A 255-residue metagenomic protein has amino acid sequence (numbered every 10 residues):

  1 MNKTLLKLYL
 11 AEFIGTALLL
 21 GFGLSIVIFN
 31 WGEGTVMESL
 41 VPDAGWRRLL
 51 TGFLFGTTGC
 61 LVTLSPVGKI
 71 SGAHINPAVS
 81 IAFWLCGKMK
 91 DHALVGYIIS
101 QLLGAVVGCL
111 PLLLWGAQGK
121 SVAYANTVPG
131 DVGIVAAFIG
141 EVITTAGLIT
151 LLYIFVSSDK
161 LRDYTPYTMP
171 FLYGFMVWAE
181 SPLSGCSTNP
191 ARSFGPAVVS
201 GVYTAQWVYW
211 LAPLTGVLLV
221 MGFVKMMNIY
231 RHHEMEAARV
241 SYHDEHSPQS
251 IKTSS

Functional and structural regions predicted by a protein language model:
M1-S255: Membrane-interface helix-loop junctions and terminal tails of multi-pass membrane proteins
